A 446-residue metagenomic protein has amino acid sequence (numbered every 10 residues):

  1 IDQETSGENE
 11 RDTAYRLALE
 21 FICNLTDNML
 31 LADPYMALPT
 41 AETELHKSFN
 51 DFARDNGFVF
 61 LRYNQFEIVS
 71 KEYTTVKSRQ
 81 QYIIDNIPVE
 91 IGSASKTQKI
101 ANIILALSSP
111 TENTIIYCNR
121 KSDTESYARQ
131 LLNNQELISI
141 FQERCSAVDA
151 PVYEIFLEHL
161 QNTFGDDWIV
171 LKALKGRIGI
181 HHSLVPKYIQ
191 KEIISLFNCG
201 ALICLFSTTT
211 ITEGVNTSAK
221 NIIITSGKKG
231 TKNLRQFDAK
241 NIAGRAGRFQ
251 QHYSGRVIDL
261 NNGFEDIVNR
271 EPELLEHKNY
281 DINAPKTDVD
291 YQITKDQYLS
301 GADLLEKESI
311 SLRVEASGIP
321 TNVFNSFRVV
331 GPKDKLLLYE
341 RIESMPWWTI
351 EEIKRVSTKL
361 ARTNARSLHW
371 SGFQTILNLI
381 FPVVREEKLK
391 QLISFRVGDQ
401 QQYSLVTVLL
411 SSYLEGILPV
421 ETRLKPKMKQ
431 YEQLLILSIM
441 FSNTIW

Functional and structural regions predicted by a protein language model:
I1, C204-K228, G255-D259: A short beta-strand element within the Helicase C-terminal
I1-N28: SF2 helicase catalytic motif II
Q3-S6, A41-H46, E67-I68, R120-T124 (+5 more regions): Conserved nucleotide-binding/hydrolysis micro-motifs of P-loop NTPases
T26, D33-P34, K228-E276: Conserved segment of the helicase C-terminal RecA-like domain
T26-D27, D33-Q135, G179: Conserved interdomain linker/interface between the two RecA-like ATPase lobes of SF2 helicase motors
I68, Y82, Q98-F206, A219 (+2 more regions): Conserved C-terminal RecA-like helicase domain
D266-I319: Long, hydrophobic alpha-helical segments
S300-W446: C-terminal accessory/interaction regions of large nucleic acid-associated machines
